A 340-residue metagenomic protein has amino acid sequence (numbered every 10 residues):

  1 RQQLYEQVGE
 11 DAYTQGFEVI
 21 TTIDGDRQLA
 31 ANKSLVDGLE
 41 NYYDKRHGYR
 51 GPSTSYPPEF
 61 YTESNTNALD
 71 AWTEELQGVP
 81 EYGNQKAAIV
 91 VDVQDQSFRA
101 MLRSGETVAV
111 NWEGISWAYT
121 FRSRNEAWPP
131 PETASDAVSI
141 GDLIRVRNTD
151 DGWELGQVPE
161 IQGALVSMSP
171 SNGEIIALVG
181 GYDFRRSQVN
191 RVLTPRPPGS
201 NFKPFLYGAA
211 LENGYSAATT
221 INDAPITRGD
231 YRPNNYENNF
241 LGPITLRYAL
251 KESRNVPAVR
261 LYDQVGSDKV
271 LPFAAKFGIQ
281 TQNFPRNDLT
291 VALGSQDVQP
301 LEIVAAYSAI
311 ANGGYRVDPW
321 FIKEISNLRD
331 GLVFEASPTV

Functional and structural regions predicted by a protein language model:
R1-E10: Scaffold signal of the M16-like zinc-metallopeptidase fold and its non-catalytic homologs
R1-Q2, S167-Y182, L211-Y215, I226 (+4 more regions): Glycine-rich, acidic and aromatic/proline-enriched surface loops and short helix-turn segments that act as binding
E10-R196, S200-N201, G208, S216-T219 (+2 more regions): Periplasmic/cell-envelope proteins involved in peptidoglycan metabolism and beta-lactam response
A12-F17, S187-V192, L241-P243, K251-A258 (+2 more regions): Flexible glycine/proline-enriched surface loops and loop-helix/loop-strand junctions
I23, F277-V333, P338-T339: Active-site-proximal helix/loop microenvironment of the serine DD-peptidase/beta-lactamase transpeptidase fold
A30, S34, R247, Q299-Y307: Short, solvent-exposed alpha-helical surface patches in non-cytosolic proteins
G48-P57, P225-T227, G278-I279, K323-D330: A glycine-rich phosphate-binding loop feature that marks nucleotide/adenosyl-phosphate handling sites
S171, Y215-V270, R316, L328-V340: Conserved catalytic neighborhood of penicillin-recognizing serine enzymes
